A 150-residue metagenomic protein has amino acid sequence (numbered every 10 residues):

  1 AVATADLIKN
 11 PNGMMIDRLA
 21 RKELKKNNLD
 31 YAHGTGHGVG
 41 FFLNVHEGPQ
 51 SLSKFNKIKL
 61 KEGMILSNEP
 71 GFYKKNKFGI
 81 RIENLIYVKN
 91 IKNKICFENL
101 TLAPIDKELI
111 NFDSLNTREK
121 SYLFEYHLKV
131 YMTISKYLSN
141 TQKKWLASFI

Functional and structural regions predicted by a protein language model:
A1-I150: Active-site neighborhoods and metal-handling regions in enzymes and metal-associated proteins
